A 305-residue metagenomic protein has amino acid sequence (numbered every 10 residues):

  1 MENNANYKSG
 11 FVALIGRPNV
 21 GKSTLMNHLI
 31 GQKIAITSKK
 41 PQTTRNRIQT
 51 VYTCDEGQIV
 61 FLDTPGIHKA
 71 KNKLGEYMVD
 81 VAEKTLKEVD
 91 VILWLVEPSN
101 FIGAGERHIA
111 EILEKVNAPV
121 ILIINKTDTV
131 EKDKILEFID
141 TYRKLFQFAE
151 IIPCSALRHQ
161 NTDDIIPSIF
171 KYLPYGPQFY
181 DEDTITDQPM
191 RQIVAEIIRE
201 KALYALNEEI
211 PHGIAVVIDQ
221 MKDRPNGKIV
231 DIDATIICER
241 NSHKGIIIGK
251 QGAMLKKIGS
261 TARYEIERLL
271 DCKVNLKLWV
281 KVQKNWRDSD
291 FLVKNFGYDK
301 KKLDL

Functional and structural regions predicted by a protein language model:
M1-E88: Conserved G1/Walker A P-loop phosphate-binding module
G21, N161, M254: Conserved glycine(s) of the Walker
Q32, V51-D55, A70, T85 (+10 more regions): Conserved, well-folded catalytic cores of nucleic-acid-processing and energy-transducing macromolecular machines
T44, H68-K69, F101-I102, V130-E131 (+1 more regions): Catalytic P-loop NTPase motifs of RecA-like helicase/translocase cores
Y52-Q58, D80-I151, K222-N226: Conserved C-terminal guanine-recognition region of P-loop GTPase G domains, centered on the G4
D63, N125, S155: Active-site glycine-centered loops adjacent to acidic/histidine catalytic or metal-binding residues that shape
A118-P119, D128-M190: Canonical P-loop GTPase G-domain recognition
M190-L305: P-loop NTP-binding site
